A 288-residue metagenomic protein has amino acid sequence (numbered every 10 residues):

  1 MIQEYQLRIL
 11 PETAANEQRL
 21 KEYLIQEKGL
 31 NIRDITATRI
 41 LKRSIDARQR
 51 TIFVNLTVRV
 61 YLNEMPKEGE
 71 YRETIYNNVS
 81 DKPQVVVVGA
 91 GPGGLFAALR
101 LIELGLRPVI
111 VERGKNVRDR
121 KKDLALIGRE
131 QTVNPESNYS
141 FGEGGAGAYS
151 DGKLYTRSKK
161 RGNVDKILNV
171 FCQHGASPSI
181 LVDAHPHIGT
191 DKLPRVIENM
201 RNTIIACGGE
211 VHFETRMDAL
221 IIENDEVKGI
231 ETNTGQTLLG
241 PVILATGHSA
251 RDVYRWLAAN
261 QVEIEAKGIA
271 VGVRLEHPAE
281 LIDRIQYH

Functional and structural regions predicted by a protein language model:
I2-V54, V58-Y149, K153-H288: Residues forming the flavin
